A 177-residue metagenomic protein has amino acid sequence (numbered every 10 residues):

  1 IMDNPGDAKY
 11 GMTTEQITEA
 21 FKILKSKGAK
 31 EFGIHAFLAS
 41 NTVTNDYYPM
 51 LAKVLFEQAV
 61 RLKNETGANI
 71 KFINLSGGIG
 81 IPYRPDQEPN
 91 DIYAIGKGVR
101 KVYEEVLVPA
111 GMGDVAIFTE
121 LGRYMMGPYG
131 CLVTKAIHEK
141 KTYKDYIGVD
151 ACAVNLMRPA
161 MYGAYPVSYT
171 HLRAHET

Functional and structural regions predicted by a protein language model:
I1-F72, I81, V102, I137-K140: Active-site-proximal beta-alpha core segment in soluble small-molecule metabolic enzymes
M2-N4, E88-R100, E104-L107, F118-Y169: Active-site loop ensemble at the mouth of alpha/beta enzyme cores that anchors a bound cofactor
E31-H35, F72-N74, A116-F118, Y146-G148: Structural preference for beta-strand elements that scaffold enzyme active sites
L38-S40, I79-I81, R123-M125, A153: Active-site-proximal loop/turn and secondary-structure-junction residues that shape catalytic pockets, frequently
E65-F72, P109-F118: Flexible, glycine/charged-enriched surface loops at secondary-structure junctions
I81-Y83, Q87: Catalytic palm subdomain of template-directed nucleic-acid polymerases, centered on the conserved carboxylate motif
T170-T177: Conserved small/polar residues in nucleotide/adenosyl-binding loops
